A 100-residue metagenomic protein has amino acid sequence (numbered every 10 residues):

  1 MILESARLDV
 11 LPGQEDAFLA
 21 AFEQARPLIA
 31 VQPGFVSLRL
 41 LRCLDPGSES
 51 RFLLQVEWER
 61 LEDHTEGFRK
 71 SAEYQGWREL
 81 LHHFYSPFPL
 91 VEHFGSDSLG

Functional and structural regions predicted by a protein language model:
I2-D9, R39-R69: Short, well-ordered beta-strand segments in beta-rich or mixed alpha/beta enzyme and ligand-binding folds
V10-F18: Short, surface-exposed ligand-recognition loops at beta-strand->loop->(often short) alpha-helix junctions that present
L11, A30, C43-P46, H82: General helical structural elements
A17-A21, G67: Short amphipathic alpha-helical coupling segments at ligand-binding clamshell hinges and other catalytic/signaling
F22, R26: Short amphipathic alpha-helical/adjacent loop interface patches that line ligand and macromolecule-binding sites
P27-V36, E57-E92: An amphipathic, aromatic/His-enriched active-site/gating alpha helix that lines ligand/cofactor pockets
G95-G100: Short, low-order "capping/linker" segments at domain edges
